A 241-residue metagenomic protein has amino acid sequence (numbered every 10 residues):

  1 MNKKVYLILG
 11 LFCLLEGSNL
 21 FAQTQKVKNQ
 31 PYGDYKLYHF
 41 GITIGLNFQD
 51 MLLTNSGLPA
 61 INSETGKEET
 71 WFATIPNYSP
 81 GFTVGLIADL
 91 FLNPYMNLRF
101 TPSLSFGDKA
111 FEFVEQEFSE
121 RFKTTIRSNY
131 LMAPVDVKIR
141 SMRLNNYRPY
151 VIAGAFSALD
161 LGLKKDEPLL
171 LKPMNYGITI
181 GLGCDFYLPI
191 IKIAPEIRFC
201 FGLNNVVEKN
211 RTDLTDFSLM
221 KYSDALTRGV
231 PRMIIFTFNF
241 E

Functional and structural regions predicted by a protein language model:
M1-V27, F238-E241: Bacterial Sec-dependent N-terminal signal peptides
F21-S79, N239-E241: Short glycine/proline- and aromatic-enriched beta-strand/turn motifs that initiate or cap beta-hairpins
V27, P173, Y187-E241: Predominantly the C-terminal beta-signal and adjacent terminal strand-loop region of outer-membrane beta-barrel
N29-Y38, L46-L52, I87-L161, I235-E241: Gram-negative (and chloroplast) outer-membrane scaffold detector with strong preference for beta-barrel transmembrane
K36-F40, Y78-F82, R127-A133, Y147 (+2 more regions): Residues that define the transmembrane beta-barrel architecture of outer-membrane proteins
T54-I75, G107-S128, L161-L171, V207-L226: Flexible, solvent-exposed loop segments that connect beta-strands
N146-R148, K165, L169, I190-A194: Short conserved catalytic/interaction loops centered on acidic-Pro-aromatic/His motifs
